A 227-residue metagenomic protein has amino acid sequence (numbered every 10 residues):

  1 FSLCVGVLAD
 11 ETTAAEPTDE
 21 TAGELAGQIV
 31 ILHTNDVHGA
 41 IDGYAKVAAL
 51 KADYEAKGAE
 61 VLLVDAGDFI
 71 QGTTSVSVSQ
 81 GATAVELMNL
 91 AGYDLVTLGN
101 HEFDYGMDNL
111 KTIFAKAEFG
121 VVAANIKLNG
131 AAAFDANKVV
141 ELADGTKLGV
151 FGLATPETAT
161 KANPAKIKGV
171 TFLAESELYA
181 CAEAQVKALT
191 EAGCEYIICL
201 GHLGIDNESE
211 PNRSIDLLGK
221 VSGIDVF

Functional and structural regions predicted by a protein language model:
F1-D10: Sec-dependent N-terminal signal peptides of Gram-positive bacterial secreted proteins and lipoproteins
D10-F227: Acidic, metal/ion-coordinating pockets
